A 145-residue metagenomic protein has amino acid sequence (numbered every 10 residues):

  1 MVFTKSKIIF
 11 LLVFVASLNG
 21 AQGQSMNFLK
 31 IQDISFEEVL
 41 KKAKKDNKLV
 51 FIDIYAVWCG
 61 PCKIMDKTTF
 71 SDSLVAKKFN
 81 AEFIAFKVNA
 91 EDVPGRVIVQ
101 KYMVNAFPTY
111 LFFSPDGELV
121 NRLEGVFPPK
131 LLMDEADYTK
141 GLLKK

Functional and structural regions predicted by a protein language model:
M1-M26: Bacterial Sec-dependent N-terminal signal peptides
K30-D33, F70-P94: Thiol-based oxidoreductase modules, predominantly thioredoxin-like and allied folds used for disulfide exchange
I31-K48: A short beta-strand-turn-helix
D46-V57: Short active-site neighborhood of thiol/selenol oxidoreductases, capturing the structured segment around
F51-I52, A85, Y110: Hydrophobic beta-strand anchors of alpha/beta hydrolase catalytic cores
K63-K67: Detector for the c-type heme attachment site
V93-F107, L111: Structural alpha/beta surface segment adjacent to cysteine/selenocysteine redox centers across thiol/disulfide enzymes
N105-K145: Non-catalytic, surface beta->alpha helical segment in thiol-disulfide oxidoreductase systems
